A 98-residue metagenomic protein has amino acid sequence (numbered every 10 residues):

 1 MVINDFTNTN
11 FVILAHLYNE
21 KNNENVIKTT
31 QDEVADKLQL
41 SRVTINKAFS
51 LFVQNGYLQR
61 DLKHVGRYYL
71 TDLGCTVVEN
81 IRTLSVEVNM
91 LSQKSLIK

Functional and structural regions predicted by a protein language model:
M1-H16: Short alpha-helical segments that sit at the start of domains
N8, Q39-Q54: Short amphipathic alpha-helical interaction segments
A15-N22, R82: Short, locally clustered residues in the helix-turn-helix/winged-helix DNA-binding domain
I27-K37: A short alpha-helical element within helix-turn-helix/winged-helix DNA-binding domains across DNA-binding proteins
V53-K63: A short, conserved structural fragment
H64-D72: Minor-groove-contacting beta-hairpin "wing" of winged helix-turn-helix DNA-binding domains
G74-N80: Short, charged/polar, Gly/Pro-enriched secondary-structure boundary elements
R82-K98: Amphipathic alpha-helical dimerization/coiled-coil segments that flank or bridge DNA-binding/regulatory modules
